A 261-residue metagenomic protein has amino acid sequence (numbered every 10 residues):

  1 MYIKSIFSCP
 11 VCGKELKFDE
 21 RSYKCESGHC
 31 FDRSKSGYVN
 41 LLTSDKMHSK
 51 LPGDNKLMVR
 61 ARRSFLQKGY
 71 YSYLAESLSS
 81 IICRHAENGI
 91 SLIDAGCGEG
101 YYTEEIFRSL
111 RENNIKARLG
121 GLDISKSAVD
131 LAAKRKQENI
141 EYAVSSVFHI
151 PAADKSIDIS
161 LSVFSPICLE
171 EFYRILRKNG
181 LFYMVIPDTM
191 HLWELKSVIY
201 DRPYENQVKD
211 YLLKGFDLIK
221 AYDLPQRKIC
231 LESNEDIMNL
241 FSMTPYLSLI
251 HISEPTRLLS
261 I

Functional and structural regions predicted by a protein language model:
M1-L51: N-terminal auxiliary segments of SAM/dcSAM-dependent transferases
H48, G53-S77, I81: Class I SAM-dependent methyltransferase Rossmann-like catalytic core, especially the SAM/SAH-binding loop
S91-D94, G98-H149: Class I SAM-dependent methyltransferase SAM/SAH-binding core
F148-I159: A short acidic, Gly/Pro-enriched loop at the edge of an enzyme's catalytic core that lines a small-molecule cofactor
L169-Y183: A short glycine-rich, Lys/Arg-flanked "PGG" loop and its adjoining helix->strand segment in the class I
L181-D210: Conserved class I S-adenosyl-L-methionine
D201-Y246: Substrate-binding/catalytic lobe of Class I Rossmann-like enzymes that use SAM or dcSAM, i.e., the mid-to-C-terminal
I250-I261: Single conserved hydrophobic/aromatic residue that forms the stacking wall/gate of nucleotide- or nucleobase-binding
